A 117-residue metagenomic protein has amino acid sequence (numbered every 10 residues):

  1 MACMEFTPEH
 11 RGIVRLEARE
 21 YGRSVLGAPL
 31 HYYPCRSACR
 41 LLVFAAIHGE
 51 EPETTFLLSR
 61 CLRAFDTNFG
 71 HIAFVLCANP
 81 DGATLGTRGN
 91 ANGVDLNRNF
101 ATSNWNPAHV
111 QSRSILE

Functional and structural regions predicted by a protein language model:
M1-H31: Short glycine- and acidic-rich boundary segments immediately preceding or forming the N-terminal edge of structured
H10, V14, R19-Y21, R36 (+3 more regions): Generic structural signal for short, flexible, solvent-exposed coil/loop and linker residues
P29-C39: Short beta-strand-to-loop junctions in surface cap/lid or active-site-entrance loops
A38-L42, E50-L62, D66-E117: Active-site/substrate-binding loop(s) of hydrolase catalytic cores
A46: Active-site glycine-centered loops adjacent to acidic/histidine catalytic or metal-binding residues that shape
